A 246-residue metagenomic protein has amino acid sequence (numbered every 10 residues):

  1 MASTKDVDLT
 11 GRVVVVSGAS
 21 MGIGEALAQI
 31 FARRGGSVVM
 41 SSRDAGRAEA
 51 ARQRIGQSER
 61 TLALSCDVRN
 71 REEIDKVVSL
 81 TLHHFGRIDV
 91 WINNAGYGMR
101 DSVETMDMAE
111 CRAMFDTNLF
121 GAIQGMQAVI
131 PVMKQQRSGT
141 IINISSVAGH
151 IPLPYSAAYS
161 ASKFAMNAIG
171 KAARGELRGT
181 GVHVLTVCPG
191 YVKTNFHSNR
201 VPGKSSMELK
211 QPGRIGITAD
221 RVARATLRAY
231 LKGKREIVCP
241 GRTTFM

Functional and structural regions predicted by a protein language model:
V13, S20-M21, D44: Conserved glycine-rich cofactor-binding loop
R34-A50: Conserved glycine-rich Rossmann-like NAD(P)H-binding loop of the short-chain dehydrogenase/reductase
A45, C66-K76, M108: The beta1-alpha1 cofactor-binding region of Rossmann-like NAD(H)/NADP(H)-dependent oxidoreductases
S102-V103, D107-R112: Substrate-binding pocket helix/loop in short-chain dehydrogenase/reductase
M126, S162: Active-site helix of classical SDR
S146: Residue(s) in the substrate-gating loop at a strand-loop-helix junction that position the organic substrate next
G179-R242: SDR active-site lid
